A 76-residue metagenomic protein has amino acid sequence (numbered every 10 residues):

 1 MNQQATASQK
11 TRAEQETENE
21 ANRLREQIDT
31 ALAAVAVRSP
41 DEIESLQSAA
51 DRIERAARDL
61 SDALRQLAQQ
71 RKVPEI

Functional and structural regions predicted by a protein language model:
N2-R38: N-terminal acidic leader/helix
A33-I76: Short, charge-rich amphipathic interface segments used for partner binding and complex assembly
